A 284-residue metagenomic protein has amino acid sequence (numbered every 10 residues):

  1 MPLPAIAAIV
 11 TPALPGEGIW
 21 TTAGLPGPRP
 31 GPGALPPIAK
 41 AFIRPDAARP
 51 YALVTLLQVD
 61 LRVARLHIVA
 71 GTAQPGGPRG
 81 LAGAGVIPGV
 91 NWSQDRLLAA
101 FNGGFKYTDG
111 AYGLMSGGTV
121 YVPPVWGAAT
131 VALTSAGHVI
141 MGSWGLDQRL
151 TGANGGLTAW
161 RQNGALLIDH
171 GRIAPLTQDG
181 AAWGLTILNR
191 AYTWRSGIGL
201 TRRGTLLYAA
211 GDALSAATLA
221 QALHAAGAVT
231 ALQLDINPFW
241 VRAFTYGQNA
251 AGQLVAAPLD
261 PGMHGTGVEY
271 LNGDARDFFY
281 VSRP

Functional and structural regions predicted by a protein language model:
M1-V122: Zymogen propeptides
A52, W126, T193, N272-R276: Short, solvent-exposed loop/turn segments at the edges of secondary structure
V54-Q58, T130, L166, G197 (+1 more regions): Conserved hydrophobic/aromatic beta-strand scaffold that supports enzyme active sites
V59-R62, L133-H138, H170, L200-G204 (+2 more regions): Short acidic-glycine loop/turn motifs at beta-strand connectors
V69-A225, V229: Aspartyl protease catalytic domain
K106, N237-F239: Catalytic metal-binding/acid-base residues of hydrolase active sites
A231-L234: Active-site neighborhood of phospho(di)ester-bond hydrolases with catalytic His/Asp-centered motifs
W240-P284: C-terminal regions of proteins
